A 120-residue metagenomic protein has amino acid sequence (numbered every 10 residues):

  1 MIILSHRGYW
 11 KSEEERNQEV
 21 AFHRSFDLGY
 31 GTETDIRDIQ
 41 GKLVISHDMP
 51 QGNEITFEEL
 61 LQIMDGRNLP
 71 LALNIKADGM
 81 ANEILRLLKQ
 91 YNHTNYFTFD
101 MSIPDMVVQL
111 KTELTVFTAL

Functional and structural regions predicted by a protein language model:
M1-L120: Phosphate-group recognition and catalysis centered on beta-loop-alpha active-site segments
